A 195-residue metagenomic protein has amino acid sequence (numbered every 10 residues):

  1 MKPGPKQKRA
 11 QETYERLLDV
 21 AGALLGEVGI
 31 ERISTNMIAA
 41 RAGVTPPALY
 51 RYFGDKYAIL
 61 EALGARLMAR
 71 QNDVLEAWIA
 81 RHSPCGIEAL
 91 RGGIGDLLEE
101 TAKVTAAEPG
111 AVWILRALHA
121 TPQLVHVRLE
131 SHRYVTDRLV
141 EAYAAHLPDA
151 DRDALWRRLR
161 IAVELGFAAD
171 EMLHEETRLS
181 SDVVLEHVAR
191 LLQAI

Functional and structural regions predicted by a protein language model:
M1-E12: N-terminal intrinsically disordered/low-complexity leader segments
E15-L24, R70, D96, E100: Pre-recognition alpha-helix immediately N-terminal to the DNA-recognition helix within helix-turn-helix or winged-helix
R16, V20, L24-A58, A62: Helix-turn-helix
L18, R91, G95, E99 (+5 more regions): An amphipathic alpha-helix signature
L60-R70, S131: Alpha-helical DNA-contacting segments of helix-turn-helix folds
A62, E76-A106, A162: Hydrophobic alpha-helical connector segments
H82-I87, A106-W113, A117-T121, V125 (+2 more regions): Hydrophobic alpha-helical bundle segments that form small-molecule/ligand-binding pockets
V125, Y143-L191: Hydrophobic/aromatic-rich alpha-helical bundle segments in the mid-to-C-terminal region
